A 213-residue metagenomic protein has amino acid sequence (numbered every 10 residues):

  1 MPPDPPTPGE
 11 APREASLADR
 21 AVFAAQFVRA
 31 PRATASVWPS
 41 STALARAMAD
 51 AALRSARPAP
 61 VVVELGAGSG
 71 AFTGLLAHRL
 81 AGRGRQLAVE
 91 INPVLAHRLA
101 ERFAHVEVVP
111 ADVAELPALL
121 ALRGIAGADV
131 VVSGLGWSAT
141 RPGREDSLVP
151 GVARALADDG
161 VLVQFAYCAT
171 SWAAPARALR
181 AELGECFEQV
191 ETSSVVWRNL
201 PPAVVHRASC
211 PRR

Functional and structural regions predicted by a protein language model:
R20-L53: Class I SAM-dependent methyltransferase Rossmann-like catalytic core, especially the SAM/SAH-binding loop
P58-G68: Conserved class I S-adenosyl-L-methionine
G70-G74: Glycine-rich SAM-binding Motif I of class I
N92, D112: Conserved SAM/SAH-binding beta-strand->alpha-helix loop
L99-A100: Conserved SAM-binding loop
D146-D158: A short glycine-rich, Lys/Arg-flanked "PGG" loop and its adjoining helix->strand segment in the class I
D159-A166: Conserved beta-strand signature within the Rossmann-like core of class I S-adenosyl-L-methionine
A174-R213: Class I S-adenosyl-L-methionine
